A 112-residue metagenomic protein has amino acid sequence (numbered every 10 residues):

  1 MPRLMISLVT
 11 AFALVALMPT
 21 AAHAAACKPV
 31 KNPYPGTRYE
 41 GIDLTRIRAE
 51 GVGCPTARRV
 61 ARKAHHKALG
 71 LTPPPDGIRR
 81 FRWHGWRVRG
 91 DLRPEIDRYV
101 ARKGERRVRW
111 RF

Functional and structural regions predicted by a protein language model:
M1-V9: Bacterial N-terminal signal peptides that target proteins for export
T10, E40-I42, P94: Short, solvent-exposed coil/turn segments
L14-A22: C-terminal segment of classical bacterial N-terminal signal peptides
A24-P29: Cleaved targeting-peptide boundary
N32-R58: Short, surface-exposed binding/anchoring microloops in extracellular/periplasmic proteins
I47-E50, T56-F112: Extracytosolic low-complexity repeat regions of secreted or lipid-anchored proteins
